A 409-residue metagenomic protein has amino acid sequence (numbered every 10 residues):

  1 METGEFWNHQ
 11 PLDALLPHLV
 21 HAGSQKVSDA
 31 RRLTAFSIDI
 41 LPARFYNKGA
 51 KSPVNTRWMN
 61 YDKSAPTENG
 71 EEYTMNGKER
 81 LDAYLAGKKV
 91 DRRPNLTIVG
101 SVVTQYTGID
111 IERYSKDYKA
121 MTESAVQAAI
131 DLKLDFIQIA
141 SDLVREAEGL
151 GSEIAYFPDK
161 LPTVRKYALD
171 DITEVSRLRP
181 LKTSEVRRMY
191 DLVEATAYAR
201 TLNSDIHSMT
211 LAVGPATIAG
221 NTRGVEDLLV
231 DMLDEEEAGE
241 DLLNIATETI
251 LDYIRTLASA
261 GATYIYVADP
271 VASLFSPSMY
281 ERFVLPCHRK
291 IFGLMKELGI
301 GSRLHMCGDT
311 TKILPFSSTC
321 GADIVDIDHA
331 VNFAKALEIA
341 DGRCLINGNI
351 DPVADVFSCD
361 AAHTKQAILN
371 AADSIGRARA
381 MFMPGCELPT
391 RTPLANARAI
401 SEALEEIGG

Functional and structural regions predicted by a protein language model:
W7-Q10, L19, S37, L41: Short hydrophobic targeting helices and cationic amphipathic motifs that mediate membrane/organellar targeting
Q10, A14, L19-A22, A30 (+3 more regions): Short hydrophobic alpha-helical segments enriched in small aliphatic residues
I40, Y46, Y61-P66, E71: Short, positively charged and aromatic/hydrophobic N-terminal segments
M75-V103, I109-E112, S124, A128 (+3 more regions): Active-site loop segments of alpha/beta catalytic cores
Y114-T122: Short, structured active-site "lid" loops
A125-S152: Glycine-rich, N-terminal phosphate-binding loop and its surrounding beta-alpha-beta segment
